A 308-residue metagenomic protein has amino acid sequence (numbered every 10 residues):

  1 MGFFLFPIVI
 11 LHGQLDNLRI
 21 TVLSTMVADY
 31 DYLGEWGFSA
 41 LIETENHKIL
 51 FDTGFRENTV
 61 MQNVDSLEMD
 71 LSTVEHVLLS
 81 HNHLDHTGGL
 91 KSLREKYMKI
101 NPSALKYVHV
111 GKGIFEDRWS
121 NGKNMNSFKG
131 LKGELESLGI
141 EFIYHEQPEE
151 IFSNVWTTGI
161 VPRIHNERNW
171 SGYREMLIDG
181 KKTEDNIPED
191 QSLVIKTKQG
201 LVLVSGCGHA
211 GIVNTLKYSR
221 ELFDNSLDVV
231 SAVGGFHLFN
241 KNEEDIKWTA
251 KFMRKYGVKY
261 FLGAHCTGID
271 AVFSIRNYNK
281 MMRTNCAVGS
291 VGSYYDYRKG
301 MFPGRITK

Functional and structural regions predicted by a protein language model:
M1-Q14: Bacterial Sec-dependent N-terminal signal peptides
N17-A28, S171-D179: Short Pro/Gly-enriched beta-strand edge/turn motifs at strand-loop
R19-L67, N186, D190-S205: Conserved beta-strand hairpin/beta-sheet module of binuclear metal-dependent hydrolase folds, prominently
L33, H47-H76, K99, R174-L177 (+1 more regions): Pre-active-site segment of Zn-dependent metallo-hydrolases
V64, F273, R283-K308: Binuclear metal-dependent phosphoesterase catalytic core
T73-Q147, I160-W170, K251-K259: Active-site HxH/HxHxD metal-binding segment of metal-dependent hydrolases
H76, H83-S92, Y107, D185-S192 (+1 more regions): Cap/insert and terminal regions of metallo-dependent hydrolase folds
E150-Q199: Active-site-proximal loop/helix segment associated with metal-binding centers of metalloenzymes
